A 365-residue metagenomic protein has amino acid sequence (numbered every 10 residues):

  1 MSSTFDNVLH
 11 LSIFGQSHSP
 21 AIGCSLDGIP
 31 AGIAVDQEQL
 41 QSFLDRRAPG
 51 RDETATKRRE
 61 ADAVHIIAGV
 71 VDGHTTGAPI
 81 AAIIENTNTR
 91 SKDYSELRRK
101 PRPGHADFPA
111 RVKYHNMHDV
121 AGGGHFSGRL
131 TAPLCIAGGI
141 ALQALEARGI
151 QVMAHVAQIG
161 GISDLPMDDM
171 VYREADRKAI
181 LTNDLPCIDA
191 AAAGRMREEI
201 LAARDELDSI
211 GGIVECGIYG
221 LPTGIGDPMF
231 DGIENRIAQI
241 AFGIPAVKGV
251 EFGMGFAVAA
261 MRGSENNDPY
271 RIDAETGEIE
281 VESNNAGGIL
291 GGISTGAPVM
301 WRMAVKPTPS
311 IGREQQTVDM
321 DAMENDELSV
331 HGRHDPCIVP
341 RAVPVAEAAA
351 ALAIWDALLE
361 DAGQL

Functional and structural regions predicted by a protein language model:
M1-R58: N-terminal, positively charged regions that mediate nucleic acid binding
H10, T308-L365: Internal helix-turn-beta structural module
H10-G15, H118-L130, T223-D227, N284-I289 (+1 more regions): A short glycine/serine-rich beta->alpha loop
F14, P20, L207-N325: Glycine-rich anion/phosphate-binding loop at the beta-strand->alpha-helix junction
P20-G32, G128-A154, D231-Q239, V299-T308 (+1 more regions): Alpha-helical support elements that line or immediately flank enzyme active sites and cofactor-binding pockets
F43-P109: Glycine-rich, N-terminal phosphate-binding loop and its surrounding beta-alpha-beta segment
R98-G124, Q316-H334: Short acidic, glycine/tyrosine-flanked loop/strand segments centered on an H-E-D-like triad
K113-M229: Glycine-rich, mobile lid/loop segments that gate access to catalytic sites or pores
